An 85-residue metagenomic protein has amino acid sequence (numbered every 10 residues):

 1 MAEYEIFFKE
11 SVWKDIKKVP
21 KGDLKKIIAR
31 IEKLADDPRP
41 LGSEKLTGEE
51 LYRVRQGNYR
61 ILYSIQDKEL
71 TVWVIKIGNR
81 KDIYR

Functional and structural regions predicted by a protein language model:
M1-K25, P40, Q56, S64-R85: Enriched for short, Lys/Arg-rich terminal
A29-V54: A short, surface-exposed loop/turn module that caps and links secondary-structure elements
